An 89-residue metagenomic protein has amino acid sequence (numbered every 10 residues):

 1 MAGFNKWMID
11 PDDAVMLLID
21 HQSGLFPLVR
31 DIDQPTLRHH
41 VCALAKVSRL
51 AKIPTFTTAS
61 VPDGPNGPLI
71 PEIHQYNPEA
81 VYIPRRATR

Functional and structural regions predicted by a protein language model:
M1-Y82, R86-A87: Active-site acidic carboxylates
